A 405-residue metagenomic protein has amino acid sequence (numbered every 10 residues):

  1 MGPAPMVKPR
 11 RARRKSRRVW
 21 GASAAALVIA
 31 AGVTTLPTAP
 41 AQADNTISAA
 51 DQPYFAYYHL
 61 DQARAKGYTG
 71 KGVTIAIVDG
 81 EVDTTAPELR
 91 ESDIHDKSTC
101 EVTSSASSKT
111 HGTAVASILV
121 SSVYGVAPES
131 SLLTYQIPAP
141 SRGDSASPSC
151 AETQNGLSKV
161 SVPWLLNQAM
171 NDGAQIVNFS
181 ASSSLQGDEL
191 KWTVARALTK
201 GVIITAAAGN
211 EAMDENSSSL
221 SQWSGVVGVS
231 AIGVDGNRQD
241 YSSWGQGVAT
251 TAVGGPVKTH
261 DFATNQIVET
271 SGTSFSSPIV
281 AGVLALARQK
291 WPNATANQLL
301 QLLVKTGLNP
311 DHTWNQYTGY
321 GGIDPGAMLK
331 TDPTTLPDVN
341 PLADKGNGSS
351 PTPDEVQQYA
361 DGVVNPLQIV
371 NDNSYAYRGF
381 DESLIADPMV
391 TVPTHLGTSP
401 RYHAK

Functional and structural regions predicted by a protein language model:
M1-A43: Secretory targeting and sorting signals
D44-I75, T99-A106, D324: N-terminal domain-start motif of subtilase-like serine proteases
L60, A206-V226, S230-G247, K258-S271 (+1 more regions): Active-site-adjacent substrate-recognition loops and nearby beta-strands within hydrolase catalytic domains
R64-I75, E81-H95, T103-N155, S224 (+3 more regions): Subtilisin-like serine protease catalytic core
T74-V78, S131-Q136, M170, Q175-S180 (+3 more regions): Structural recognition of the beta-strand scaffold that forms the well-ordered cores of secreted hydrolase catalytic
I137, G254-I323: Hydrolase catalytic cores
S141-S221, V268-S271: Substrate-binding/access-modulating region of protease and related hydrolase catalytic domains
D240, W291-A404: C-terminal subdomain of the subtilisin-like protease fold in secreted/lumenal serine endopeptidases
